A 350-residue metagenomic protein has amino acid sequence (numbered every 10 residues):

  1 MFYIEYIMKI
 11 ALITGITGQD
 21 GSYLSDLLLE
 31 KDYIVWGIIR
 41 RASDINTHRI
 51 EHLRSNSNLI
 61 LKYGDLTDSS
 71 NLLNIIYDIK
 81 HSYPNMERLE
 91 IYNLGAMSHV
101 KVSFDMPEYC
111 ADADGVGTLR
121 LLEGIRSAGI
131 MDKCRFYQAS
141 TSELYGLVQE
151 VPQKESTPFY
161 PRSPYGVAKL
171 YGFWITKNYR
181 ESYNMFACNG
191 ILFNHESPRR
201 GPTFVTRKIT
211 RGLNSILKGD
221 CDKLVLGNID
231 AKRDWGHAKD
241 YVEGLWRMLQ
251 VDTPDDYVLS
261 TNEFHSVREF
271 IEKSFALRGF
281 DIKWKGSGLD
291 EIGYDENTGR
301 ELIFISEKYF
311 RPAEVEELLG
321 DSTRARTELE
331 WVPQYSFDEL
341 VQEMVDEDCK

Functional and structural regions predicted by a protein language model:
F2-H195, K239, L245, L249 (+4 more regions): N-terminal Rossmann-like NAD(P)+-binding domain of SDR-like oxidoreductases, especially those catalyzing
L24-D26, E30, I34-I38, I45 (+3 more regions): C-terminal substrate-binding subdomain of Rossmann-fold SDR/epimerase-dehydratase oxidoreductases
